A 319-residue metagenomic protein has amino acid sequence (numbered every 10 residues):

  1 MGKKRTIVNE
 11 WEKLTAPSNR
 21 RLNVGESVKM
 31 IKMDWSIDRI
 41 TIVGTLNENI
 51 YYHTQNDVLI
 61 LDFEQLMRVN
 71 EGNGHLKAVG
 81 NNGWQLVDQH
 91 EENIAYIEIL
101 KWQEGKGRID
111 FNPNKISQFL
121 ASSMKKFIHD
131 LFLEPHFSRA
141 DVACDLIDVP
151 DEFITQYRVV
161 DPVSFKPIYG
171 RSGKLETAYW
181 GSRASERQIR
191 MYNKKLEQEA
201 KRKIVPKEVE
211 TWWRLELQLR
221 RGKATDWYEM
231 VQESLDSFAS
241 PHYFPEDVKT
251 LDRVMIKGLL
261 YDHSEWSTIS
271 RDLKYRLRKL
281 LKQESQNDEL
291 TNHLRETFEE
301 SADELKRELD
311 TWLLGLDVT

Functional and structural regions predicted by a protein language model:
G2-I269, E284-T319: Structured, helix-rich domain cores that form ligand/interaction pockets
K274-K279: Helix-turn-helix DNA-binding segment
